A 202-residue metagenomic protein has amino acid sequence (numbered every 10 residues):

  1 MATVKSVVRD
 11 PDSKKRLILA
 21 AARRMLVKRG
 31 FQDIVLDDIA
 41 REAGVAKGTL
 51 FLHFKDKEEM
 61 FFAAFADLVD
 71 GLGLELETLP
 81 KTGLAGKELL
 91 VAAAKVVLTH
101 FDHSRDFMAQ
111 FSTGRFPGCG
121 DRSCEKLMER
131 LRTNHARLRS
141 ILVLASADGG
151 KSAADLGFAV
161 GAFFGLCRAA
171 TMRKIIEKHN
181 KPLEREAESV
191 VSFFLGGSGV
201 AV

Functional and structural regions predicted by a protein language model:
M1-R29, D33-E42, E59: Basic, helix-initiating cap at the start of DNA-binding domains
S6, A64-A92, R132-R139, V143-A147: Amphipathic alpha-helical linker/stalk segments
P11, L19, F61, F65 (+6 more regions): Amphipathic, non-transmembrane alpha-helical scaffold segments
G44-F54: Short hydrophobic/aromatic patch on the recognition helix
A63, E77-H103, A159-F163, E184: Hydrophobic alpha-helical connector segments
D70-G73, D121-D148, G157-G161, R185-E188: Amphipathic alpha-helical packing segments from all-alpha helical-bundle domains
F101-R122, R139, M172, I176: Amphipathic alpha-helical segments used for helix-helix packing
S146-V191, A201-V202: Hydrophobic/aromatic-rich alpha-helical bundle segments in the mid-to-C-terminal region
